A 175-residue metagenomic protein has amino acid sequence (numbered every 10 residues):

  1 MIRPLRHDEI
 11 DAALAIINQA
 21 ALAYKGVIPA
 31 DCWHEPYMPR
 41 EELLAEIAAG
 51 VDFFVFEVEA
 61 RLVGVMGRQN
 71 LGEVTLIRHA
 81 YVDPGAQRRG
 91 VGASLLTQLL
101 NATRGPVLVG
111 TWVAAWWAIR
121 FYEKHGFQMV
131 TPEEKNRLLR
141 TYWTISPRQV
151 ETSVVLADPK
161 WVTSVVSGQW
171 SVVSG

Functional and structural regions predicted by a protein language model:
M1-A15: A short beta-loop-alpha structural element at the N-terminal edge of CoA-dependent acyl/N-acetyltransferase catalytic
N18-L43: Conserved GNAT-fold acetyl-CoA-binding loop/helix
E41-V55, Q149-T152: A short helix-loop-beta-strand connector motif used in the catalytic cores of GNAT acetyltransferases and, in some
V55, R61-Q69, L76-Y81: Conserved beta-strand in the GNAT
A80-Q87, T111-V113: A short, internal acetyl-CoA/4′-phosphopantetheine-binding micro-motif in the GNAT/acyltransferase core
A86, G90-Q98: Conserved acetyl-CoA pyrophosphate-binding loop and the N-cap/start of the following alpha-helix in GNAT-like
A93-S94, V113-Q149: Conserved active-site alpha-helix within GNAT-family acetyltransferase domains
A102-A114: Conserved GNAT acetyl-CoA-binding A-motif
